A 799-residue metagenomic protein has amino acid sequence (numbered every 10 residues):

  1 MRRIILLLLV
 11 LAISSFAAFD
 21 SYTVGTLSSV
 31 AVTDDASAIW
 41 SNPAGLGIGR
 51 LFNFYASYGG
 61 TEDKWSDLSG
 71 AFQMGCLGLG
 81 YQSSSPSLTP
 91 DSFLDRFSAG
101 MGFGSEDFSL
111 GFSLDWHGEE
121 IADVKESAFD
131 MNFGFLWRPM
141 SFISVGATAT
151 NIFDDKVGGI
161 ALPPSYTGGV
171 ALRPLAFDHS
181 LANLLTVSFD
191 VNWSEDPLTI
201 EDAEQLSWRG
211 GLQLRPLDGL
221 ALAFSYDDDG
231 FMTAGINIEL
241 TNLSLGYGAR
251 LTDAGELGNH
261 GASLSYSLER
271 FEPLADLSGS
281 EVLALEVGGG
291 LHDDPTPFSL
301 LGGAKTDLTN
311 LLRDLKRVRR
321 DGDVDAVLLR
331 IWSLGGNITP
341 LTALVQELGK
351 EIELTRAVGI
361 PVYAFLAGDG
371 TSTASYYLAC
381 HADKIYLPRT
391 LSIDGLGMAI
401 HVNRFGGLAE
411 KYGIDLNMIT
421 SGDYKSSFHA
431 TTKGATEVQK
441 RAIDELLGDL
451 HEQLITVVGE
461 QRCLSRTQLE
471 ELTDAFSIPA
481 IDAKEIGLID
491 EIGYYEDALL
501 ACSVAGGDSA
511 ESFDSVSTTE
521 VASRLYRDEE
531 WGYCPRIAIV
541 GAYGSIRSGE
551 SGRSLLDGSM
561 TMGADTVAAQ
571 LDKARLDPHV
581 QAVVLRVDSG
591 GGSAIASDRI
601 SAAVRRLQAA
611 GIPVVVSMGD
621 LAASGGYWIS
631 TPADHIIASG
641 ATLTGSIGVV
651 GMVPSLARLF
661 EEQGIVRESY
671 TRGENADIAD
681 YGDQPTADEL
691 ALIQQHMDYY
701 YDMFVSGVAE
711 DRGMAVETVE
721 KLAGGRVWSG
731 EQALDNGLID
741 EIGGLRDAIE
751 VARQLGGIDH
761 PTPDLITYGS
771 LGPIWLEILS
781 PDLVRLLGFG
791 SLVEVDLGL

Functional and structural regions predicted by a protein language model:
I4-I13: Sec-dependent N-terminal signal peptides
A18-L268: Subset of outer-membrane beta-barrel
L277-D307, I537-G563: STAS-typified acidic loop motif
D314-V327, W332-A382, Q570, L576-A582 (+2 more regions): Membrane-embedded segments
E351, T355-A409, A475, G590-G591 (+1 more regions): Glycine-rich beta-to-alpha active-site loop
A357-V362, V402-V504, A657, E661-H760: Charged, glycine-interspersed solvent-exposed loop segments at helix/strand-loop junctions that cap or gate access
A498-A542, G549-R553, I600: Extracytoplasmic and endomembrane cell-envelope/extracellular-matrix remodeling and assembly machinery
L525-H579, H696, Y768-L799: Intrinsic disorder and flexible/low-complexity segments
